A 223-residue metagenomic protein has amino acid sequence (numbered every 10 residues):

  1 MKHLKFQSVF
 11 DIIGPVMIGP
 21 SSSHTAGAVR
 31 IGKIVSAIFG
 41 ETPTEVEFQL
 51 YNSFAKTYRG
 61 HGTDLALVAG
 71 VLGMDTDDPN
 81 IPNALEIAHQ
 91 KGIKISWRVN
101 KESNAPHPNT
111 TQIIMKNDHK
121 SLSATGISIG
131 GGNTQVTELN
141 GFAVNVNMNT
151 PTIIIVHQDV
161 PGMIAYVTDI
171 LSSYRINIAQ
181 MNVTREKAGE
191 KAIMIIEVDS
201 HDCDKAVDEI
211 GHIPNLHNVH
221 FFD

Functional and structural regions predicted by a protein language model:
M1-V9, G40-T44: Acidic-glycine-rich active-site phosphate/pyrophosphate-binding loop
G14-G32: Conserved phosphate/anionic-ligand binding catalytic regions in large, soluble enzymes, centered on
G27-I31, T63, M163: Catalytic-loop motifs flanking and including active-site residues across diverse enzymes
G32-I38: Histidine-anchored nucleotide/phosphate-binding helix
E47, Y51-Q90: A structural-propensity feature for long, helix-poor, extended segments
T57-L65, P108, K191-E197: Short glycine/threonine-rich loop-to-helix capping motif typified by GTGT followed within a few residues by an Asp-Pro
L72-D118: Contiguous domain-boundary segments centered on the initiation and propagation of an alpha-helix
I95-W97, S123-D223: A conserved regulatory-domain signal marking ACT and ACT-like small-molecule sensing domains and adjacent regulatory
